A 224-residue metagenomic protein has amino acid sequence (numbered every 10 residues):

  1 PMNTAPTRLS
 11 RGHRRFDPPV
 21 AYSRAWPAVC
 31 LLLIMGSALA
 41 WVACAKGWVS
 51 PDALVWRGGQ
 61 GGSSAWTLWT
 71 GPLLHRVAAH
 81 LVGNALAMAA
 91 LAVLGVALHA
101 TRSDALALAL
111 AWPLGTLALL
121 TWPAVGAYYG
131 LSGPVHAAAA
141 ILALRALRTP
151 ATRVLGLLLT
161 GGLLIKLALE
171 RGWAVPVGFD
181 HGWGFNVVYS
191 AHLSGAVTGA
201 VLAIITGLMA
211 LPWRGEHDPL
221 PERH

Functional and structural regions predicted by a protein language model:
P1-W66, L98-T101, A151-L155, T206-H224: N-terminal signal-anchor transmembrane helix
S10, V77, L163, Y189 (+1 more regions): Intrinsic low-complexity/disordered segments
V29-S37, L108, L155, L159-L163 (+1 more regions): Hydrophobic alpha-helical transmembrane segments of polytopic
L31-L106, P113-T116, L120-Y128, H181-A191: N-terminal TM1-TM2 helical hairpin plus the immediately adjacent luminal interfacial "cap"
A40-C44, T116, L120, I141 (+2 more regions): Transmembrane alpha-helical segments of multi-pass membrane transport proteins and ion-pumping complexes
V82-H99, A137-R148, V197-A210: Membrane-interfacial alpha-helical segments at the cytosolic side of multi-pass membrane proteins
A111-W112, T116, G130-V175: Multi-pass alpha-helical transmembrane bundles in non-GPCR membrane proteins that perform intramembrane catalysis
L157-L211: Terminal transmembrane helical module of multi-pass membrane proteins
